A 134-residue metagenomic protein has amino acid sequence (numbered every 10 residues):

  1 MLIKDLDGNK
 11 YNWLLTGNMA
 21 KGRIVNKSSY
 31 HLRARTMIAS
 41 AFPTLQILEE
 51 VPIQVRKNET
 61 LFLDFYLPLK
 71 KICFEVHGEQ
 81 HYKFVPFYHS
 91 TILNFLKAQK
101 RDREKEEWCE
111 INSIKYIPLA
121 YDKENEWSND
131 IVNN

Functional and structural regions predicted by a protein language model:
M1-N134: Nucleic-acid endo/exonuclease domains
